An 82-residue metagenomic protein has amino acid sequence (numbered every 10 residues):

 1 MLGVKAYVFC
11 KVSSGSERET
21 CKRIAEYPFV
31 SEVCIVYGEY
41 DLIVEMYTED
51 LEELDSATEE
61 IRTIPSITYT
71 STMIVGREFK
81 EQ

Functional and structural regions predicted by a protein language model:
M1-Q82: A compositional/biophysical signature of low hydrophobicity enriched in polar/charged and small residues
